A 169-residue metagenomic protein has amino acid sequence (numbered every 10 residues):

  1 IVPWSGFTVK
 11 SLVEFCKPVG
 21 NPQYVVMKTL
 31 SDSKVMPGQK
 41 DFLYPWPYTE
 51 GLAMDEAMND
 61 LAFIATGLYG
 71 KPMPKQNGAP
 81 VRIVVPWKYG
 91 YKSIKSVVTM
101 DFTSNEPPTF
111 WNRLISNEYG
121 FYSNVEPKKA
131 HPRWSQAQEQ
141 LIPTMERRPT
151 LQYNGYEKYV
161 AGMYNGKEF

Functional and structural regions predicted by a protein language model:
I1-F169: Structured, non-membrane catalytic/scaffold regions adjacent to prosthetic-group chemistry
